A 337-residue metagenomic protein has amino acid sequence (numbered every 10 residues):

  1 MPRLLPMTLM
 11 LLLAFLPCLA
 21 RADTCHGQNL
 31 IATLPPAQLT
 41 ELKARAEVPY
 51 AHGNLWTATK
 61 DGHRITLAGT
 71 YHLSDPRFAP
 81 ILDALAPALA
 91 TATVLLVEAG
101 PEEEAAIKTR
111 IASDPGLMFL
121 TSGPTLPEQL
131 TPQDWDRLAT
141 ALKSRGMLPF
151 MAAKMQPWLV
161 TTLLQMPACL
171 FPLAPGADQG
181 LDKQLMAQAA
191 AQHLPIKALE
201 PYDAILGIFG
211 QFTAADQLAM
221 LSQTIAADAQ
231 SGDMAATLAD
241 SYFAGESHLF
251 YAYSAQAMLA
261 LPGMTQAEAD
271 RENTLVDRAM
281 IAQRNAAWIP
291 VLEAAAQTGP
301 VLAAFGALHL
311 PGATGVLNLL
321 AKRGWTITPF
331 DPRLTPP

Functional and structural regions predicted by a protein language model:
M1-T8: Bacterial N-terminal signal peptides that target proteins for export
P2, A22-D23: Nuclease and nuclease-like effector domains acting on nucleic acids or nucleotide cofactors
R3, L13-A14: Hydrophobic alpha-helical transmembrane segments of integral membrane proteins, especially lipid-exposed positions
T8-M10, A20: Cleavable N-terminal signal peptides
F15-L19: N-terminal signal peptide c-region/cleavage motif recognized by signal peptidases
D23-E47, H52-V276: Structured, acidic catalytic/metal-binding patches in enzyme active sites
T274-P337: C-terminal soluble interaction/assembly domains
